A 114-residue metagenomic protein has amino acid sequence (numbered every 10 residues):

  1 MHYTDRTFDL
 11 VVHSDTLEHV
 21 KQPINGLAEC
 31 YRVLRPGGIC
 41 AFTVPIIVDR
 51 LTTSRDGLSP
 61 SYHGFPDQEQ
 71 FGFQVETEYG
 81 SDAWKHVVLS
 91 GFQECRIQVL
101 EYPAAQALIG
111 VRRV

Functional and structural regions predicted by a protein language model:
M1-V11: A short acidic, Gly/Pro-enriched loop at the edge of an enzyme's catalytic core that lines a small-molecule cofactor
H2, L17, C40: Hydrophobic acceptor-binding patch used for acceptor engagement in glycosyltransferases
L10-K21: A short SAM/SAH-binding and catalytic strip from SAM-dependent methyltransferases
K21-Y31, R35-V114: S-adenosyl-L-methionine-dependent methyltransferase catalytic module, highlighting the catalytic core
